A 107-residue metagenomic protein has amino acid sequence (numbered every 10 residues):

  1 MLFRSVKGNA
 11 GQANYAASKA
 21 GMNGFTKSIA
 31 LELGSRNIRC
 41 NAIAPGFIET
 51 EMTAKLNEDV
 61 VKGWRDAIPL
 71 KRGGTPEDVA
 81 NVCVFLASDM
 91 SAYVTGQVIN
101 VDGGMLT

Functional and structural regions predicted by a protein language model:
M1-L2: Short, small-residue-biased leader/transition segments that mark boundaries at the very start of proteins
V6, N23, A44-K55: Short, flexible catalytic-loop segment of classical short-chain dehydrogenase/reductase
G8-Q12, G34: Active-site "substrate specificity/gating" loop of NAD(P)-dependent dehydrogenases, especially the short-chain
S18, T26: Active-site helix of classical SDR
L31-S35, A92: Alpha-helical segment proximal to the catalytic Tyr-Lys
N41, P45-G46, T50-E51, Q97 (+1 more regions): Proline-glycine-enriched beta-turn/loop adjacent to the NAD(P) cofactor-binding site in Rossmann-like oxidoreductases
A42, R65-M90, V94, V101-G103: C-terminal helical subdomain
A54-I68: A short C-terminal helix-loop "cap" of Rossmann-like NAD(P)-dependent dehydrogenase/epimerase domains
